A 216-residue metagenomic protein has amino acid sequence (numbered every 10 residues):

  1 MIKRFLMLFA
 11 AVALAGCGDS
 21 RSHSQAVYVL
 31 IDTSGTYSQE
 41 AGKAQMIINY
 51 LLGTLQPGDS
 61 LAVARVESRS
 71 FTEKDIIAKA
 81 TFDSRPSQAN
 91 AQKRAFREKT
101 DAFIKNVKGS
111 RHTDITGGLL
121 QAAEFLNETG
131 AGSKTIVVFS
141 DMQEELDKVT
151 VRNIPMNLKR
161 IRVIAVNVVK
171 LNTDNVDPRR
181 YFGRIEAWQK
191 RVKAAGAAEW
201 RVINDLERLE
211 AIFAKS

Functional and structural regions predicted by a protein language model:
I2-L8: Sec-dependent signal peptide recognition, specifically the positively charged N-region followed immediately by
A13-G16: C-terminal motif of bacterial Sec signal peptides marking the signal peptidase cleavage site
H23-S84, T135-V137, I203-L209: Von Willebrand factor
Q25, S110-R160: Exposed acidic/Ser/Thr-rich ligand/metal-binding surfaces
Y37-E40, F71-D75, E144-T150, N172-N175 (+1 more regions): Extracytoplasmic/secreted cell-surface and envelope-processing proteins
D83-S133, L171: Von Willebrand factor
Q143-A187: VWA/integrin I-like adhesion module and closely mimicked acidic/polar interface patches used
G183-S216: C-terminal helix of von Willebrand factor
